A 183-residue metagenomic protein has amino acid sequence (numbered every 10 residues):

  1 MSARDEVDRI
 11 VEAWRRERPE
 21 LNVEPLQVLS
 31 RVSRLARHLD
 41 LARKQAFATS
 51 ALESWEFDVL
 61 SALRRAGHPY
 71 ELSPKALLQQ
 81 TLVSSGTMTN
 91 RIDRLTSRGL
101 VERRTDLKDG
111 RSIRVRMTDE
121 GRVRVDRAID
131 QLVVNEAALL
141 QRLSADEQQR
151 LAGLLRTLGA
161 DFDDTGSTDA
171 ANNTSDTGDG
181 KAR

Functional and structural regions predicted by a protein language model:
M1-E20, D146-R183: C-terminal regulatory/oligomerization modules of transcriptional regulators
M1-S50: N-terminal leader segment of winged-helix/HTH proteins
E56-A62: Short alpha-helical "packing" element that flanks the helix-turn-helix/winged-helix DNA-binding module
A62-A66, L154: Short amphipathic alpha-helical elements of helix-turn-helix/winged-helix folds
A76-L78: A short acidic, leucine-rich amphipathic alpha-helix
D93-G153: Charged, amphipathic alpha-helical coiled-coil/dimerization segments
